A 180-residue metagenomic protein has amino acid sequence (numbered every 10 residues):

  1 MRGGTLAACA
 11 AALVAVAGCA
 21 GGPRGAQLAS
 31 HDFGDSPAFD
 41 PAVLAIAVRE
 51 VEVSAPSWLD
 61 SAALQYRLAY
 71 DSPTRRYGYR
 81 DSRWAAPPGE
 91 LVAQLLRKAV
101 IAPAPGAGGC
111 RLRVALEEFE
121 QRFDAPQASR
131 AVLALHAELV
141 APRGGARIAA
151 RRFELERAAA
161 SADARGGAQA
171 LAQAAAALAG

Functional and structural regions predicted by a protein language model:
M1-C19: Sec-dependent bacterial lipoprotein signal peptides
C19-A85: A structural "domain/chain start" motif
A20-A38, K98-A146, S161: Surface-exposed short loop/turn segments
V43-E50, A63, L91, A107-V114 (+1 more regions): Extracytoplasmic
V53, A115-E120, E154-E156: Generic short beta-strand segments
P73-S82, G144-G180: Short secondary-structure boundary motifs at beta->alpha junctions and helix caps
